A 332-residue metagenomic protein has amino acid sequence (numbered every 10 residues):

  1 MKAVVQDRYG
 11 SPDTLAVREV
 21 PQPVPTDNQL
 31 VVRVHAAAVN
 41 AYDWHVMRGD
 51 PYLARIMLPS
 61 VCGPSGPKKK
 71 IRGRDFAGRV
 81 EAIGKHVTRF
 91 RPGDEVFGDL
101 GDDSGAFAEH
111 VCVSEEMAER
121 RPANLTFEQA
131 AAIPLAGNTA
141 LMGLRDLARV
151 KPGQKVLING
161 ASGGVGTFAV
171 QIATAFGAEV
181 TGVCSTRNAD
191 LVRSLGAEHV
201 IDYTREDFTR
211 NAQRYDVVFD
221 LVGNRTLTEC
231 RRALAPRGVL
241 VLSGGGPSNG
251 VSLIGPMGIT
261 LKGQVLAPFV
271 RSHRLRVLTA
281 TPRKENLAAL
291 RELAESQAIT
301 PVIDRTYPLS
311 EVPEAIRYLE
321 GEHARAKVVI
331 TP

Functional and structural regions predicted by a protein language model:
P21-A38, Y52-D102, L221: Glycine-rich beta-strand-centered segment in the early N-terminal region that forms part of a ligand/cofactor-binding
R91, A123-T126, R149-K155: Short helix-loop-beta connector
E95, K155, E179, G238-V239: Short glycine-centered segments of the SAM/dcSAM-binding site in methyltransferase folds
D102-E115: A structural motif shared across PLP-dependent enzymes of the aminotransferase-like
A131-D202: Mid-domain Rossmann-like dinucleotide-binding core that forms the NAD(H)/NADP(H) cofactor-binding site
R210-V217: A short acidic, Gly/Pro-enriched loop at the edge of an enzyme's catalytic core that lines a small-molecule cofactor
R225-A298, P332: Glycine-rich phosphate-binding loop and adjacent beta-alpha segment of Rossmann(oid) nucleotide-cofactor-binding
T281-P332: C-terminal hydrophobic helical "lid"/dimerization subdomain of Rossmann-like NAD(P)H-dependent oxidoreductases
